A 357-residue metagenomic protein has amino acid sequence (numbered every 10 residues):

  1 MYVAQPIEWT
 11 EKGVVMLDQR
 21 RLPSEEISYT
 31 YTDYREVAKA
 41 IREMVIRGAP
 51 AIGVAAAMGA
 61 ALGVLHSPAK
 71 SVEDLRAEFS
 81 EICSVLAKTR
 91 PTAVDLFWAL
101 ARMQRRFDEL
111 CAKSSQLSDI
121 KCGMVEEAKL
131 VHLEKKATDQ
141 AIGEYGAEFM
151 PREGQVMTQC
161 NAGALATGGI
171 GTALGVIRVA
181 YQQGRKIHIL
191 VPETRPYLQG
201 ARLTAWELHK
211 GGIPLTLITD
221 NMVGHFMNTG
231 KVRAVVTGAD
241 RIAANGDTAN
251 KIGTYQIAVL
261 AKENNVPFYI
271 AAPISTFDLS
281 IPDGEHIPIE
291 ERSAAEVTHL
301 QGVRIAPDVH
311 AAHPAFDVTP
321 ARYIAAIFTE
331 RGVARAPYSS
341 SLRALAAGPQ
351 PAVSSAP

Functional and structural regions predicted by a protein language model:
Q5-C111: Long amphipathic alpha-helical segments
L17, A55, G59, F97-A99 (+5 more regions): Short beta-strand segments
T30, Y34-V37, A49, G53 (+14 more regions): Generic structural signal for well-ordered, non-membrane alpha-helical segments in soluble metabolic enzymes
E43-A56, R90, L96, T158-G169 (+1 more regions): Conserved phosphate/anionic-ligand binding catalytic regions in large, soluble enzymes, centered on
V45, V64, P68, C83-R90 (+14 more regions): Structural signal for hydrophobic packing residues in well-ordered secondary-structure cores of soluble enzyme domains
D95-V156, I187, V191-V235: Ligand-binding beta-strand-loop-alpha-helix segment within the catalytic cores of soluble metabolic enzymes
G171-Q182, A258: Histidine-anchored nucleotide/phosphate-binding helix
K186-I187, P192-P357: Conserved phosphate- and dinucleotide-binding cores of soluble alpha/beta proteins, encompassing both enzyme active
